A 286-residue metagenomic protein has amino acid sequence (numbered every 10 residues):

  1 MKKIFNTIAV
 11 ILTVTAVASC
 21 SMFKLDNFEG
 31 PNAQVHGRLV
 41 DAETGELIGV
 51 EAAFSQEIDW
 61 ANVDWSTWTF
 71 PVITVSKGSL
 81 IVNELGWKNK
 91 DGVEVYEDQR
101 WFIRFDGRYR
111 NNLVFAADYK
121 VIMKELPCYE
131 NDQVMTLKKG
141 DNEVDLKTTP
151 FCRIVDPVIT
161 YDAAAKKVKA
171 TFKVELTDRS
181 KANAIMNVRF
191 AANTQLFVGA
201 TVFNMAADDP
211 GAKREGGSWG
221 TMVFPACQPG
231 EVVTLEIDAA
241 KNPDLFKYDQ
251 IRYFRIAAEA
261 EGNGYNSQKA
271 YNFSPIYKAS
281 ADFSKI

Functional and structural regions predicted by a protein language model:
A16-S19: C-terminal motif of bacterial Sec signal peptides marking the signal peptidase cleavage site
S21-L25: Bacterial signal peptide processing site
A33-D41: A short, amphipathic beta-strand motif
A61-I81, L85-R108: Short, acidic Ser/Thr/Gly-rich low-complexity loop/linker segments typical of extracellular and cell-surface proteins
W101-D118, F246: Short Pro-Gly-centered beta-turn/loop motif in secreted/extracellular proteins
G107-Y109, N142-V144, E231-I237: Short strand-edge motifs at loop-to-beta-strand transitions and within beta-strands of extracellular beta-rich domains
E125-F151: Structured interaction patches on ligand/partner-binding surfaces of diverse proteins
V155-I286: Ser/Thr/Gly/Pro-rich, low-complexity flexible regions
